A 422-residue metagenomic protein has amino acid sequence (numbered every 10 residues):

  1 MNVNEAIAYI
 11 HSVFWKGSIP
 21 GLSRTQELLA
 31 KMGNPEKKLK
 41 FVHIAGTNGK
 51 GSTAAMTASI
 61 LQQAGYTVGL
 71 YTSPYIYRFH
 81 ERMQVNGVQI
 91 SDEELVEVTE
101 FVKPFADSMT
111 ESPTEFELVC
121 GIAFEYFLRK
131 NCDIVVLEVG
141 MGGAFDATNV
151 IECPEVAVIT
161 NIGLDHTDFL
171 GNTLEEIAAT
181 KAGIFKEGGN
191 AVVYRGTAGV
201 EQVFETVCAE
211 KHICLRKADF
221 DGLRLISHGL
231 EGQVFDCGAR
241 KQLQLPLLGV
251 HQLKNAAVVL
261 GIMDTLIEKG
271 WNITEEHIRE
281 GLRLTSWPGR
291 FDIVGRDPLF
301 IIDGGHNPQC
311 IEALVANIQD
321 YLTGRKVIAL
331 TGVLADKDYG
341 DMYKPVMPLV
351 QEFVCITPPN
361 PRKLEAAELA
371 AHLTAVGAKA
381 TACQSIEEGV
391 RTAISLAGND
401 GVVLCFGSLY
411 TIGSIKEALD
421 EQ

Functional and structural regions predicted by a protein language model:
M1-K40, D168: Positively charged, low-complexity intrinsically disordered leader regions
L22, Q26-A30, N34-K37, Q63-E152 (+2 more regions): ATP-dependent carboxylate-amine ligase catalytic core
K37-K38, I134-L137, F145-V158, I162-H166 (+2 more regions): Nucleotide phosphate-binding/pyrophosphate-handling subdomain across enzymes that bind or process nucleotide phosphates
I44, S52-G69: A conserved segment at the C-terminal end of the G1
V119-F169, E201-Q242: Extended acidic/charged loop-beta regions that coordinate divalent cations and stabilize anionic phosphate/carboxylate
Y194-R195, V207-G229, P246-V250, I278-L284 (+5 more regions): Beta-strand->loop->alpha-helix junctions that form or flank phosphate-binding loops in nucleotide-handling enzymes
T197-R216, E231, L299-F300, P308 (+1 more regions): C-terminal helical cap/extension that packs against the catalytic core of soluble nucleotide-cofactor enzymes
